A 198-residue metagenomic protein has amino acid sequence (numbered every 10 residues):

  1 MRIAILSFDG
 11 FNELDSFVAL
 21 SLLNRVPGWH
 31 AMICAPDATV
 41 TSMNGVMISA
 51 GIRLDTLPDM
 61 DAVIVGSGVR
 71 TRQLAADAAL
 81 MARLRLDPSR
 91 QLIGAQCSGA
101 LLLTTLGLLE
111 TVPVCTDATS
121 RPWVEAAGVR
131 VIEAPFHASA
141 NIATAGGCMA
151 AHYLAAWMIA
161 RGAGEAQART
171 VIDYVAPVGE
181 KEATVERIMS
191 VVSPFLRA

Functional and structural regions predicted by a protein language model:
M1-I93, A100-T105, P122-W123, A127-E133 (+1 more regions): Extended, subdomain-level signal for the structured scaffold at the beginning of enzyme domains
S7, T116, G146: Small/polar loops that bind or transfer phosphate-bearing groups
A38-T39, A118, S139: Positions that flank functional sites
I64, C115, H137: Conserved beta-strand segments that form the floor/walls of ligand-binding pockets within enzyme and binding domains
I93-G94, C115, I132, A143: Structural detector of well-ordered beta-strand residues that form the stable sheet scaffold of enzyme domains
E110-A118, V131-A134: Short hydrophobic/aromatic-enriched beta-strand-loop microsegments
E133-T144, C148: Amphipathic alpha-helical segments enriched in hydrophobic/aromatic residues interleaved with Lys/Arg
